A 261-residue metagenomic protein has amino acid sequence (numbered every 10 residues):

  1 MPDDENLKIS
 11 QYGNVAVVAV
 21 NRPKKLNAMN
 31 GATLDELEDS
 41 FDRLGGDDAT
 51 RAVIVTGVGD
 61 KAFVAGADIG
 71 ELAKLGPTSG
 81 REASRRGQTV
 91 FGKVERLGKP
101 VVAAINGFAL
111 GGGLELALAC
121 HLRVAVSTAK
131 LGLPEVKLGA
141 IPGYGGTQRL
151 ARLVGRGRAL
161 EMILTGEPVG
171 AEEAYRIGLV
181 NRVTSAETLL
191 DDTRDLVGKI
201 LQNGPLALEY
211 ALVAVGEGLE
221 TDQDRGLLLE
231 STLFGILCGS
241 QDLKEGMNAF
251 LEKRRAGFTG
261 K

Functional and structural regions predicted by a protein language model:
M1-A16, D47-D48, D60, G166-E172 (+3 more regions): C-terminal alpha-helix plus adjacent terminal tail
M1-T56, T78, G92: Conserved CoA-thioester-binding segment of acyl-CoA-metabolizing enzymes
V18, R22, L37, V55 (+7 more regions): Terminal peptide-recognition signature
P23-L26, D60-K61, G66, L72 (+4 more regions): A short, glycine- and basic residue-enriched loop/turn that sits immediately adjacent to a domain's principal
T33-E36, A83-R86, L189, E230: Hydrophobic alpha-helical membrane-association signature
A49, G57-K93, A109, D222: Glycine- (often His-adjacent) and acidic-residue-rich active-site loop that binds/positions the CoA thioester
K93-L208, I236-S240, K244-E245, R254: Crotonase-fold acyl-CoA enzyme core
